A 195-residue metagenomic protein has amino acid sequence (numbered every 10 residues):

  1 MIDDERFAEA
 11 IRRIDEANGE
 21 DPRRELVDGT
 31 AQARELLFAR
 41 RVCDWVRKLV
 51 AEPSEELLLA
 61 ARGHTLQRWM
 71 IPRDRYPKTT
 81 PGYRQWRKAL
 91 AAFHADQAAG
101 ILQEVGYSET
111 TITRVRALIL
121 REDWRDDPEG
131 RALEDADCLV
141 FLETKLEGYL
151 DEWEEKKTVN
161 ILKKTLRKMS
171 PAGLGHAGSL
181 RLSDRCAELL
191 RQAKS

Functional and structural regions predicted by a protein language model:
I2-E5, E9, E16, G29-L36 (+5 more regions): Divalent metal-dependent phosphate-bond-processing catalytic cores, especially two-metal-ion Mg2+/Mn2+ enzymes that act
E25-L26: Short glycine/proline- and acidic residue-enriched helix-loop micro-motifs that form flexible lids or anion-recognition
R34, F38, L49-L58, W86 (+2 more regions): Generic, well-ordered alpha-helical segments
E55-Y76, A98, A117-D123, D137: His-Asp-centered metal-binding catalytic motifs of divalent-metal-dependent phosphohydrolases/nucleases
M70, R75, T80, L146 (+1 more regions): Solvent-exposed, flexible loop/coil residues
D74-A117: Helix-adjacent hinge/juxtasegments
